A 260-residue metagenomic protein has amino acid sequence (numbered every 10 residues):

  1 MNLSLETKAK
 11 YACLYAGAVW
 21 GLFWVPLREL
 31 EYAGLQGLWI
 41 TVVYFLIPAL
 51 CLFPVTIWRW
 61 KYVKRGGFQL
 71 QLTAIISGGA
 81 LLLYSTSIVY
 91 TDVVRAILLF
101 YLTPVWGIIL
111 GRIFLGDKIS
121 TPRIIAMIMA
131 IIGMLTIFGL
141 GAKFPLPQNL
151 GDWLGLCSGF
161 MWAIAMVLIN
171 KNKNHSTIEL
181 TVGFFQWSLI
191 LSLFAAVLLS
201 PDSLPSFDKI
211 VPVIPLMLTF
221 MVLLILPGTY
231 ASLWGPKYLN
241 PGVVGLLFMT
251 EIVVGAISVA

Functional and structural regions predicted by a protein language model:
M1-W39, I128, F144-K171: Glycine-/small-residue-enriched transmembrane alpha-helix faces in small-molecule transporters and effluxers
K8-A12, G37-P54, M129, W153 (+2 more regions): Hydrophobic alpha-helical transmembrane segments of multi-pass integral membrane proteins, especially transporters
K8-A9, V19-L22, Y32-G79, W106 (+2 more regions): Transmembrane alpha-helices of multi-pass small-molecule transport proteins
Y11, I97-L102, N172-S188, I225-A260: Helix-helix packing/entry segments at the starts of transmembrane helices
Y15-L22, P26, V55, Q71-I88 (+4 more regions): Hydrophobic alpha-helical transmembrane segments of multi-pass membrane transport proteins, especially secondary
L38-W39, V94, S120, I178-E179 (+1 more regions): Residues that define the loop-to-transmembrane-helix transition and helix capping in multi-pass membrane transporters
L52, P122-G141: Hydrophobic transmembrane alpha-helices of multi-pass small-molecule transport proteins
T56-R59, T103-I128, V253-A260: C-terminal transmembrane-helix exit sites in multi-pass transporters
